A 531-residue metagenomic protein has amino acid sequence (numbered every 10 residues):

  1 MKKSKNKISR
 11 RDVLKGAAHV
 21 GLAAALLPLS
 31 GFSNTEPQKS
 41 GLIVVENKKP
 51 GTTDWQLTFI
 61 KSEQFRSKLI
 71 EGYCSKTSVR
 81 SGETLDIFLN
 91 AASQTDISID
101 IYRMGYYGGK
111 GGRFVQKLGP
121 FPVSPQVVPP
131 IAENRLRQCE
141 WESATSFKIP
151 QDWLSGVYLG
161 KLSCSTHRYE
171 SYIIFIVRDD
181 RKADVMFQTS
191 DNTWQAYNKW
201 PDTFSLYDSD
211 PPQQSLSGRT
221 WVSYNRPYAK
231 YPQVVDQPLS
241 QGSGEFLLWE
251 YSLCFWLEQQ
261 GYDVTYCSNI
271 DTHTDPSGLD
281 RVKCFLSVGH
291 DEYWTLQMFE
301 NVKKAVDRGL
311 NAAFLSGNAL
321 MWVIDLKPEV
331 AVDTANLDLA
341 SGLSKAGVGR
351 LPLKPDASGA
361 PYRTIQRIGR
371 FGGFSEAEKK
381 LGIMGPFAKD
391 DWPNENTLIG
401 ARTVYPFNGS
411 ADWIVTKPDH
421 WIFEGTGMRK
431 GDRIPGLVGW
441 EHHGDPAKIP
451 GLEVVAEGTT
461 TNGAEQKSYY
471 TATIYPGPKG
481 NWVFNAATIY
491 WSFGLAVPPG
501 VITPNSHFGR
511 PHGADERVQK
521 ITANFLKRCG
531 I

Functional and structural regions predicted by a protein language model:
M1-D12, V20-L26: N-terminal secretory signal peptides
N6, P28-E63: C-terminal segment of N-terminal export signals and the immediately downstream linker at the start of the mature
L69, Y73-S93: Contiguous beta-strand segments within globular domains
Q94, D100-L118, H167-G278: Aromatic-Pro/Gly-enriched surface loop or interdomain linker that acts as a lid/target-recognition segment
I97, R137-K182: Extended acidic/polar, glycine-enriched regions that form or flank non-catalytic beta-rich accessory modules
S124-C139, A144-K148, D152-L154, G242-P328 (+1 more regions): Helical hinge/lid and interdomain linker segments adjacent to catalytic or ligand-binding clefts that mediate domain
A305-R308, W322-K327, V332, N485 (+1 more regions): TerminUS-proximal long segments
P355-F493, V497: Glycine-rich, aromatic-lined ligand/substrate-binding cores of catalytic and carbohydrate-binding domains
